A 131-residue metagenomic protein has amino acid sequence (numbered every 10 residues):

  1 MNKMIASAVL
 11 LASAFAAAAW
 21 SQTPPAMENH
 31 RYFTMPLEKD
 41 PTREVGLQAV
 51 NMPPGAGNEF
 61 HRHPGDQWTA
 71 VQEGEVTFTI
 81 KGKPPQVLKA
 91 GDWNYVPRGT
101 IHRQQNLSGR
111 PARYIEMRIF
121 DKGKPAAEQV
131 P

Functional and structural regions predicted by a protein language model:
M1-A8: Bacterial N-terminal signal peptides that target proteins for export
A14-S21: N-terminal signal peptide c-region/cleavage motif recognized by signal peptidases
Q22-R31, M35-V45, Q105-P131: Double-stranded beta-helix
P36-F60, T69: Mature N-terminal segment immediately following signal peptide/propeptide cleavage in secreted/periplasmic
M52-P53, G82-G99: Short acidic-glycine-tyrosine-enriched beta hairpin
G57-N58, E75-T79, W93: Short beta-strand segments in beta-sandwich/barrel cores
F60, F78-T79, H102-S108: Short beta-strand His + acidic residue motifs that chelate non-heme Fe in jelly-roll/DSBH and cupin folds
H63-G82: Glycine- and acidic-residue-biased ligand/ion/polar-headgroup-sensing regions
